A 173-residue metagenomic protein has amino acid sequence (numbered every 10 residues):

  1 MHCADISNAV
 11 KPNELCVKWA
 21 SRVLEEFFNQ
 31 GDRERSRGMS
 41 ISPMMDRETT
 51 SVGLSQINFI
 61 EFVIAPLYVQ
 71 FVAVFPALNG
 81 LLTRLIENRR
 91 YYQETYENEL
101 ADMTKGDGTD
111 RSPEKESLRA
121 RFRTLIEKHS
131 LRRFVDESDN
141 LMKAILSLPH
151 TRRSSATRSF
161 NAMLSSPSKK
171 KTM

Functional and structural regions predicted by a protein language model:
M1-M173: Divalent metal-dependent phosphate-bond-processing catalytic cores, especially two-metal-ion Mg2+/Mn2+ enzymes that act
